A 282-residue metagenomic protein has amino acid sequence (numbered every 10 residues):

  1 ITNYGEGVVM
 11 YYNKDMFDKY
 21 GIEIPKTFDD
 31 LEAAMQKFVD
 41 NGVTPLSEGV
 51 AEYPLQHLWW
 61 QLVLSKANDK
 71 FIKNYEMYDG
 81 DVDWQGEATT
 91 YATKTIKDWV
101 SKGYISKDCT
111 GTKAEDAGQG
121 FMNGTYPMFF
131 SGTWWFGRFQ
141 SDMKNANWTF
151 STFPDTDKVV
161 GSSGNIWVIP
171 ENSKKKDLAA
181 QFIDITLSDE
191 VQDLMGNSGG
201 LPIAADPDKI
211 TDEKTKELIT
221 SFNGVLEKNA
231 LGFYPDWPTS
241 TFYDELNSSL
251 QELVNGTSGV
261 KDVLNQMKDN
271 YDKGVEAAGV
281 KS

Functional and structural regions predicted by a protein language model:
I1-I24, E32, V50-M77, G161-I169 (+1 more regions): Periplasmic solute-binding protein
I1-M16, T44-E48, T149-F150, P154-K158 (+1 more regions): A structural signal for short loop-to-beta-strand junctions that line the ligand-binding cleft of periplasmic/secreted
I1-V9, E23, E32, F38-D40 (+6 more regions): Hinge/lid segment of periplasmic solute-binding proteins
M16-F17, A33-D40, W99, E115-F129 (+2 more regions): Short helices/loops that flank or line small-molecule/ion binding pockets
M35-K37, Y78-C109: Glycine-centered hinge/linker elements that transmit conformational signals in sensory and ligand-binding systems
V50, K66-Y91, Q140-M143, T152-V160 (+2 more regions): Short, solvent-exposed loop/beta-turn-alpha elements that line the ligand-binding surface or hinge of extracytoplasmic
K94-L178: Extracytoplasmic/periplasmic substrate-binding proteins
T133-N145, T156-S248, A278-K281: C-terminal lobe and pocket-closing loops of periplasmic/extracytoplasmic Venus-flytrap solute-binding proteins
